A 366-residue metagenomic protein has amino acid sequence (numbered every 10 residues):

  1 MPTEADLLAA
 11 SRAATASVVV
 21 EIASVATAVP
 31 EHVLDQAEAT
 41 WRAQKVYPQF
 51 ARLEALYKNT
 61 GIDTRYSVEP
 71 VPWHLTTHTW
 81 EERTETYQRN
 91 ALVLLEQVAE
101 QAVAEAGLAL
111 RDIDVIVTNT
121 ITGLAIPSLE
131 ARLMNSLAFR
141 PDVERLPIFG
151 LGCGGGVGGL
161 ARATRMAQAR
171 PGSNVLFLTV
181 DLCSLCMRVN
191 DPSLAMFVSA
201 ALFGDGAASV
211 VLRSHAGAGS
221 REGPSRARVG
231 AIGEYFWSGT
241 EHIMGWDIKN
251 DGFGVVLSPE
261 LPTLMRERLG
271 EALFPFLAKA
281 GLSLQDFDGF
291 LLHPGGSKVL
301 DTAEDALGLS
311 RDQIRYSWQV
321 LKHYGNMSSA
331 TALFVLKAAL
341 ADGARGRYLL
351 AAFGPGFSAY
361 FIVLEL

Functional and structural regions predicted by a protein language model:
P2, A125-R132, F177-V198, A231-K249 (+3 more regions): Active-site-adjacent elements of ketosynthase-type condensing enzymes
P2-A16, E96, T122-G123, R132-N135 (+6 more regions): Claisen-condensing/thiolase-fold acyl-transfer catalytic domains that form or cleave C-C bonds in fatty acid
P2-R89, V189-E267, E271-F274, F353 (+1 more regions): Condensing-enzyme catalytic core mediating Claisen C-C bond formation in acyl metabolism
A16-V20, L110-D114, P141-E144, A169-V175 (+5 more regions): Short coil/turn connectors at secondary-structure junctions
A23-A26, N119, F149, N174-D181 (+2 more regions): Short beta-strand segments
K58, N90-A106, L129, R162 (+4 more regions): Short, well-ordered amphipathic alpha-helical segments that serve as non-catalytic structural scaffolds within diverse
I62-T76, W80-F139, R145-G150, L284-L300: Conserved beta-ketoacyl condensing-enzyme motif
